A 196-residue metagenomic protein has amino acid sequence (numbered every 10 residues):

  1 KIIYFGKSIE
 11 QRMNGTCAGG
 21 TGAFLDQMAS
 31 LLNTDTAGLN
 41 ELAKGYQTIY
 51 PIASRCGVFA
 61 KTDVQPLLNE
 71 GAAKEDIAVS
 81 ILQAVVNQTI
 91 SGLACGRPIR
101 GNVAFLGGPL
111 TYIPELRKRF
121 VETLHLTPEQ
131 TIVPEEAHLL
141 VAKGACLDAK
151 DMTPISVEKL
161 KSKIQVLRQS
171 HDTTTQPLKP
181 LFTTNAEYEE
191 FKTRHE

Functional and structural regions predicted by a protein language model:
K1-G6, E196: Gly/Thr-rich phosphate-binding beta-strand-loop-beta motif of the actin/hexokinase/Hsp70
I9-T48, H138, L147-D151: Glycine-rich phosphate-binding loop plus the immediately following alpha-helix
R12-G20, S80-L82, P109-L110, I132-V141: Active-site nucleophile and cofactor-binding loops and adjacent substrate-binding regions of central metabolic enzymes
L25-D26, V133-S170: Glycine-rich phosphate-binding/hydrolytic loop that grips phosphoryl groups
A60-S91: Adenine-nucleotide phosphate-binding core of ATP-dependent small-molecule kinases
A94-T123, P134-H138: Glycine-rich phosphate-binding loops at beta-strand->alpha-helix junctions
M152-E196: Flexible inter-domain linker/hinge segments
